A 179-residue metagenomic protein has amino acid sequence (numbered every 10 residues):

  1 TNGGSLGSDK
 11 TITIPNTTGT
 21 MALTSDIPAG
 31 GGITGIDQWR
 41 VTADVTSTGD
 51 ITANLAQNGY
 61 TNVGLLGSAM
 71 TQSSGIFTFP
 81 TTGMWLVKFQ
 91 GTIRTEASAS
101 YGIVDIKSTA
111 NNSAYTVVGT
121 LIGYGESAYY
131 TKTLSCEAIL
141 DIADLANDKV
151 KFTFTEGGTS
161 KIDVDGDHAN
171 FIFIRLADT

Functional and structural regions predicted by a protein language model:
T1-G30: Surface-exposed, low-helix, low-complexity loop/repeat segments of extracellular attachment proteins
K10, S100-G102, D148, A169: Short beta-strand/loop motifs in extracellular/secreted proteins, especially within beta-sandwich accessory domains
I27-S100, S108, L121-I122, K161-T179: Terminal (often C-terminal
P80-T82, K107-A114, D141-K149: A short, structured loop/turn motif at beta-sheet edges
Q90-R94, D141, T155: Solvent-exposed strand-to-loop "edge" motifs in beta-rich extracellular domains
T116-S127: Solvent-exposed serine/threonine-rich low-complexity stretches and specific carbohydrate-binding patches
S127-K149: Short, surface-exposed tryptophan/glycine-enriched loops that mediate extracellular molecular recognition
T153-T159: Short beta-strand-plus-loop segments that form exposed binding edges in beta-rich domains
